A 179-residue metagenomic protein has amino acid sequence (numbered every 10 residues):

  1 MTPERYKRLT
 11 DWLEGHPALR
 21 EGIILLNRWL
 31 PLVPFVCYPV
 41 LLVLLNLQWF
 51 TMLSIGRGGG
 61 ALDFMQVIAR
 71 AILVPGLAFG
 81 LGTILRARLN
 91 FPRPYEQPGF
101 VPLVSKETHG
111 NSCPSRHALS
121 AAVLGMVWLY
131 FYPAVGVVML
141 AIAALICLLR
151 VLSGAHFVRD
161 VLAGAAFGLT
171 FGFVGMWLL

Functional and structural regions predicted by a protein language model:
M1-P39, F50-G58, Q66, G82-G110: N-terminal transmembrane-helix/juxtamembrane module of multi-pass inner/ER membrane proteins
A18, D63-F64, P94-Y95, Y132-V137 (+1 more regions): Membrane-helix interface segments
P31-L42, R116-M126: Core segments of transmembrane alpha-helices that mediate helix-helix packing or line hydrophobic substrate/ligand
C37, M65-V74, V135-V138, R159-A163: Alpha-helical transmembrane segments of integral membrane proteins
V43-L44, G82-N90, L129, G175-L179: Membrane-water interface at transmembrane helix exits
R70-V74, A78, G82, G164 (+2 more regions): Alpha-helical transmembrane segments in multi-pass membrane proteins
L73-G82, R86, V137-L149: Small-polar-interrupted transmembrane alpha-helices in polytopic inner-membrane proteins
P102-L179: Membrane-embedded catalytic cores of phosphoryl/pyrophosphoryl-handling enzymes
